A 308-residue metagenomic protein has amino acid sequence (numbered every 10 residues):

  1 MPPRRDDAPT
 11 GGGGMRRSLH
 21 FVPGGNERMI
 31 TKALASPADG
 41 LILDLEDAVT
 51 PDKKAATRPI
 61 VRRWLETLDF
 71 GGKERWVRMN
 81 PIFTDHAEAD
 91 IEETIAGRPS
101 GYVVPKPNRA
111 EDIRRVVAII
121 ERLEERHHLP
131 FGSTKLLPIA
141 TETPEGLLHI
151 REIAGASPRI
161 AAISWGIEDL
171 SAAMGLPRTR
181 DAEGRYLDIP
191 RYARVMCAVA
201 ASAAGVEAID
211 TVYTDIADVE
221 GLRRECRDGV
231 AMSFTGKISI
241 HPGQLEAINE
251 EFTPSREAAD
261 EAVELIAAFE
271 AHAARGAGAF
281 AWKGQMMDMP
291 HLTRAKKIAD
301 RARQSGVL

Functional and structural regions predicted by a protein language model:
P2-L308: Expand to "…catalyze enediolate/carbanion chemistry for C-C bond making/breaking, isomerization, decarboxylation
